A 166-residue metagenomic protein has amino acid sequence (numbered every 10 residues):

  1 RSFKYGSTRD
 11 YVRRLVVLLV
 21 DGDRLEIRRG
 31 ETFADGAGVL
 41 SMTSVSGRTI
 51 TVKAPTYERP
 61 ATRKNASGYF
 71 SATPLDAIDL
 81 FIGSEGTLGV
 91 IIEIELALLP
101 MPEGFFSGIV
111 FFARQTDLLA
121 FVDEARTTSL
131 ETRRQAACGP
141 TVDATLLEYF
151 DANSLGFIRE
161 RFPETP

Functional and structural regions predicted by a protein language model:
R1-E131: FAD-binding subdomain of flavoenzyme oxidoreductases
R134-P166: Terminal amphipathic helices with adjacent charged low-complexity linkers/tails
